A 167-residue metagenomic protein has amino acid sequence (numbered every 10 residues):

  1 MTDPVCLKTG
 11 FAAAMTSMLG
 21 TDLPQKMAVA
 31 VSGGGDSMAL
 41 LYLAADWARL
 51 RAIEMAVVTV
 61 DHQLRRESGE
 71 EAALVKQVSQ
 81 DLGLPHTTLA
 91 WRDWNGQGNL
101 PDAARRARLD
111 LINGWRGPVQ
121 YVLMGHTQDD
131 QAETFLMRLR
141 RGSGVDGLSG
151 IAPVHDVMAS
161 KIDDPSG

Functional and structural regions predicted by a protein language model:
M1-G167: Core alpha/beta nucleotide-donor-binding catalytic domains of modification enzymes
